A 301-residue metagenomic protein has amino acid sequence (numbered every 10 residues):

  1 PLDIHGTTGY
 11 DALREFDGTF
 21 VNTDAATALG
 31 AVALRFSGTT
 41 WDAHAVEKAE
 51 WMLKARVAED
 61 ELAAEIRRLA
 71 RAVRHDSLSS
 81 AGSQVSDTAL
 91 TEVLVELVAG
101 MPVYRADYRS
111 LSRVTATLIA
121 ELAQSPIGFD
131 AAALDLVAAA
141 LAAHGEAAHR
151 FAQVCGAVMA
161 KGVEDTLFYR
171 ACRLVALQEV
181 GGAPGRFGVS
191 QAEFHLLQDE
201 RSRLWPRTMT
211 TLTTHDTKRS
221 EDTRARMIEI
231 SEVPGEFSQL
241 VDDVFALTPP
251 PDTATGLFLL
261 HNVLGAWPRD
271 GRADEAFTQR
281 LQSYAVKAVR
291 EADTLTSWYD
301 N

Functional and structural regions predicted by a protein language model:
P1-R269, S283-N301: Alpha-amylase-like alpha-glycosidases and glucanotransferases acting on alpha-linked glucans and related
A254, D274-Q279: Long, compositionally biased intrinsically disordered regulatory segments in eukaryotic proteins
